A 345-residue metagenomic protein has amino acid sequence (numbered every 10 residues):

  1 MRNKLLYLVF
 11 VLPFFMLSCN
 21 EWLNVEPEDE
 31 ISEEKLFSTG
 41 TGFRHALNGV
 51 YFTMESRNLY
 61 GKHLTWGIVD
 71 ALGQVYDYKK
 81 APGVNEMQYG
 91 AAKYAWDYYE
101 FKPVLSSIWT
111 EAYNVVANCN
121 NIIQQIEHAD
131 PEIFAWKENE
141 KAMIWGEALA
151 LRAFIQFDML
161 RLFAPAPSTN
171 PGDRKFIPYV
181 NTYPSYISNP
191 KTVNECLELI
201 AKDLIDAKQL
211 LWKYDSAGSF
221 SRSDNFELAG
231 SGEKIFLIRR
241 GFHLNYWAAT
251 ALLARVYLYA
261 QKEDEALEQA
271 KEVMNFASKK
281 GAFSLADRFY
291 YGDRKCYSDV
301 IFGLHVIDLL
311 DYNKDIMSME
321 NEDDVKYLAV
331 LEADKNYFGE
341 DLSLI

Functional and structural regions predicted by a protein language model:
M1-D29: Bacterial Sec-dependent N-terminal signal peptides
C19-L72, A270, V306: Membrane-proximal, proline-rich intrinsically disordered regions
R44, E86-F163, Y186-N194, L204 (+1 more regions): Conserved, well-structured interaction surfaces
H45, H243-L244, L258-Q261, E265-I345: Hydrophobic-face positions in mid-chain alpha helices that act as interaction patches
A129-N139, L210-R240: Flexible helix-coil transition and linker loops at the boundaries of alpha-helical arrays
E140-I144, R239-T250: Extended, leucine-rich alpha-helical cores of fungal transcription factors
L149, T250-Y257: TPR/Sel1-like alpha-solenoid repeat signature
L160-P167, D215, Y259-Q261: Short coil/turn linking the two alpha-helices of tandem helical-hairpin repeats
